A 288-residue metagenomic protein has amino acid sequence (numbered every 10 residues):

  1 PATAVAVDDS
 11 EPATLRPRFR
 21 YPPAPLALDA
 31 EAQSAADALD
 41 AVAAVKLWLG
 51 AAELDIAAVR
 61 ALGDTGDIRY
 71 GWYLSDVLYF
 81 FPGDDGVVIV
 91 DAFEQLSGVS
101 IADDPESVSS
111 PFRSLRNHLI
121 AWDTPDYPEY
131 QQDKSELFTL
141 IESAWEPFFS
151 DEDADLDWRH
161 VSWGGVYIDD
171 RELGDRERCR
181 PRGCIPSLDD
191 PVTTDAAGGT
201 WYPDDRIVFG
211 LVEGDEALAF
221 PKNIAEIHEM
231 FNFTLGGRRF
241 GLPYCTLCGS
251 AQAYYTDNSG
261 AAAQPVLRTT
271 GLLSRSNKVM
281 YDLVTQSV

Functional and structural regions predicted by a protein language model:
A4-A36, A41-W48, D67-V288: Intrinsically disordered, flexible peripheral segments
L49-E53: HEAT-repeat alpha-solenoid elements in large eukaryotic scaffold proteins
D55-I56, G71: Residue-level signal for cytosolic alpha-helical hairpin/rod architecture
I56-A61, D91-A92: Non-membrane alpha-helical segments in proteins
R60-I68: Alpha-helical solenoid scaffolds in large eukaryotic transport, assembly, and signaling factors
